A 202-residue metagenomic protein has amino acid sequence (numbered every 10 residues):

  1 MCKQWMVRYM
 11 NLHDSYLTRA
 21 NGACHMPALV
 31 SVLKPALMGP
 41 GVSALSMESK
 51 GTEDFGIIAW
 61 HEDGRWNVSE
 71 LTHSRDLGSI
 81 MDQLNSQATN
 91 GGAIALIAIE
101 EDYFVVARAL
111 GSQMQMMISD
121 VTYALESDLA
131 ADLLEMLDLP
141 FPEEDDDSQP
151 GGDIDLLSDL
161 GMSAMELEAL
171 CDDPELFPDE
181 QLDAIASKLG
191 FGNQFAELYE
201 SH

Functional and structural regions predicted by a protein language model:
Y9-Y16, H25: Intrinsic-disorder-associated, low-complexity terminal segments enriched in Asp/Asn/His/Tyr and depleted of Lys/Arg
P27-L33, L37-E70: Short, extreme N-terminal leader segments that mark the start of a protein/domain
S46-S49, G64-L129: Compact, well-ordered interaction domains used in eukaryotic information-processing assemblies
I57-I58, L96, L133, I185: Generic structural hydrophobic/aromatic packing signal, biased to beta-strands
E126-H202: Charged, compositionally biased boundary regions
